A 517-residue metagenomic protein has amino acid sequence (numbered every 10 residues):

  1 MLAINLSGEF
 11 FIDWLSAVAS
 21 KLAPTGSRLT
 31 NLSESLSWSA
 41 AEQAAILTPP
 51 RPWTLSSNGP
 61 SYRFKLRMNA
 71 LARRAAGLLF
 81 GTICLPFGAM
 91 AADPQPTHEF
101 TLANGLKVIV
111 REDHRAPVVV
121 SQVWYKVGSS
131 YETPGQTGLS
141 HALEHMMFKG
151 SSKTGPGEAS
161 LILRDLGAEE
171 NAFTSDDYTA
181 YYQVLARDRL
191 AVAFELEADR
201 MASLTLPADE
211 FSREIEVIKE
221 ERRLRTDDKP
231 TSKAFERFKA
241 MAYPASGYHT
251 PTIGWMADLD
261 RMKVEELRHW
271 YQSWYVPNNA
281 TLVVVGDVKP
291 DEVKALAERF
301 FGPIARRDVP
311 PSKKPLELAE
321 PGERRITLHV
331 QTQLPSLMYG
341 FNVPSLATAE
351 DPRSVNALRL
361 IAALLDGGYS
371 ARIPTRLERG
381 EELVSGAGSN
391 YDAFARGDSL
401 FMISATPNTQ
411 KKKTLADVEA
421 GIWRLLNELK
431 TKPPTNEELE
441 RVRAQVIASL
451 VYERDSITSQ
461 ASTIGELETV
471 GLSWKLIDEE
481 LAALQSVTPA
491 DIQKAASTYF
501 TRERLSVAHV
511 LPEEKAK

Functional and structural regions predicted by a protein language model:
L2-S7, A40-A44, L55-S56: N-terminal, intrinsically disordered charge-dense segments
F10, A19-P24, L36-A45: Intrinsic, low-complexity polybasic segments
A76-P86: Bacterial N-terminal signal peptides
A89-P94: Boundary at the C-terminal end of the N-terminal hydrophobic targeting segment
R111, R115-P134, G138-A142, P156-M201 (+5 more regions): M16 family metallopeptidases and their MPP-like homologs
P244, T252, T281-A347, H509-K517: An aromatic/glycine/proline-enriched structural segment found at the starts of mature extracellular/organellar domains
